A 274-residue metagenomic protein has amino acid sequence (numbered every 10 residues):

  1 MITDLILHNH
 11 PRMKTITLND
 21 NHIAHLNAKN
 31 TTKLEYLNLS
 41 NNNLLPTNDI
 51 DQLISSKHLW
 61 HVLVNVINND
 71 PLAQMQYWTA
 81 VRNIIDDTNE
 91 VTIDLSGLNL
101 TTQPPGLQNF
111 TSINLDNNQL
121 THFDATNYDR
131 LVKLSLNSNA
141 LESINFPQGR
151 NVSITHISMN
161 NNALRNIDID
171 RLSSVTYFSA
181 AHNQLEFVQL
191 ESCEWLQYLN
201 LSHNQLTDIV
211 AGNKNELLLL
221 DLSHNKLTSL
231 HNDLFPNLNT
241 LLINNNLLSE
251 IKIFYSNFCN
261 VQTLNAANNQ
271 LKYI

Functional and structural regions predicted by a protein language model:
I2, M13, I23, L34 (+19 more regions): Conserved hydrophobic position(s) of the canonical leucine-rich repeat
I2-L5, L26, T47-N48, Q103-P104 (+8 more regions): Canonical leucine-rich repeat
L5, K14-L18, L37-L39, V62-V66 (+9 more regions): Conserved hydrophobic beta-strand positions in leucine-rich repeat
N9, N19, N30, Q52-S55 (+15 more regions): C-terminal capping segment of individual leucine-rich repeats
D20, A24, A28, T32-M75 (+2 more regions): Leucine-rich repeat domain C-terminal region
N21, N42, N65, N69 (+9 more regions): Consensus "Asn ladder" position of solenoid repeat domains
N48-S112: N-terminal capping/linker segments that flank leucine-rich repeat
L219, D233-L234, N239-N268: Eukaryotic tandem repeat interaction scaffolds
